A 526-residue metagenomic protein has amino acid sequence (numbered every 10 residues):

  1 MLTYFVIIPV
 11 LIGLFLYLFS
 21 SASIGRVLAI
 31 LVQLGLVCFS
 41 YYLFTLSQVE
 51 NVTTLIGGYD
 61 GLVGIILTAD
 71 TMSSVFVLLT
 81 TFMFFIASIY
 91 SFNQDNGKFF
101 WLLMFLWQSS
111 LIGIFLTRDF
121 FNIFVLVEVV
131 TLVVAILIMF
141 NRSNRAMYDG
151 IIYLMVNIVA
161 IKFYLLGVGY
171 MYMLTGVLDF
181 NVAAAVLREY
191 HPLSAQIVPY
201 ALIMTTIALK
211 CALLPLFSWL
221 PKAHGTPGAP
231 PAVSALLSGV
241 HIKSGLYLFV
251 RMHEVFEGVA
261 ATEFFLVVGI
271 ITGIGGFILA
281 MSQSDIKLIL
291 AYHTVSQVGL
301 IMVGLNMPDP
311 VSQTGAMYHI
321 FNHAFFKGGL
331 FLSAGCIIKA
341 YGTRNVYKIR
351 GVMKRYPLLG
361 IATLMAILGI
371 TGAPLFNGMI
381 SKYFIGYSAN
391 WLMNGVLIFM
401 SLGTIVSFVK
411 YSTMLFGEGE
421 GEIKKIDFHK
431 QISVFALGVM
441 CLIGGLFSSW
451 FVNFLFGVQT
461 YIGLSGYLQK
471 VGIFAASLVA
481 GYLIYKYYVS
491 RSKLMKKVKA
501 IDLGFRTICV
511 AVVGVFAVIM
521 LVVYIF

Functional and structural regions predicted by a protein language model:
M1-L102, N181-A185, L494-I501, A517-F526: Transmembrane helix-loop-helix hairpins at membrane boundaries of multipass inner-membrane proteins
V10, A29-C38, T81, F105-Q108 (+5 more regions): Alpha-helical transmembrane segments
I30-F44, I158-V168, V434-F447, F516-L521: Hydrophobic alpha-helical membrane-insertion segments
T53-T68, A185-V186, K382, S388 (+1 more regions): Juxtamembrane membrane-water interface segments that cap and precede transmembrane helices
L67-T81, L193-A208, V396-S401, S465-L483: Hydrophobic alpha-helical transmembrane segments
I86-N93, W101, Q108-N122, V133-K424: Hydrophobic transmembrane alpha-helices and their helix-loop junctions in integral membrane proteins
K354-P357, K410-F526: Cytoplasmic/organellar membrane-interface segments at the starts of transmembrane helices in multi-pass inner-membrane
